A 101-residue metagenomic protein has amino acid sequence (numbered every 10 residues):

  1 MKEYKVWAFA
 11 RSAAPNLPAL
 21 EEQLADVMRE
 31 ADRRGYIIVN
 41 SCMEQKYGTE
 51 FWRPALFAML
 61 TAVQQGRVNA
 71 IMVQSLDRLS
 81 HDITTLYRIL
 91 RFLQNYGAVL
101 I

Functional and structural regions predicted by a protein language model:
M1-I101: Short, structured surface patches at the beginning of a domain
